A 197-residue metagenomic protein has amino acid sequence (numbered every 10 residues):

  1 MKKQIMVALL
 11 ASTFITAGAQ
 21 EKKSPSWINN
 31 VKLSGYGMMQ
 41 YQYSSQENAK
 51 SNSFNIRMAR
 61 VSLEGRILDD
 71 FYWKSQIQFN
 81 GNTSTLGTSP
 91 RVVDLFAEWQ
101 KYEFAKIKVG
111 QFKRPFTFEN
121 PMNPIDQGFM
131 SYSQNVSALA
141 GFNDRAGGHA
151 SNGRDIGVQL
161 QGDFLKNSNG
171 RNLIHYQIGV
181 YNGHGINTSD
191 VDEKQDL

Functional and structural regions predicted by a protein language model:
M1-K2, P25: Serine/threonine-rich low-complexity intrinsically disordered regions
K2-A8: Sec-dependent signal peptide recognition, specifically the positively charged N-region followed immediately by
K3, Q20-E21: N-terminal leader/targeting segments
L10-G18: Hydrophobic h-region of N-terminal signal peptides that target proteins for export in Gram-negative bacteria
K22-S44, N48-G183, E193-Q195: Outer membrane beta-barrel
T188-D192: Active-site cleft segment of glycoside hydrolase catalytic domains centered on the general acid/base Glu
